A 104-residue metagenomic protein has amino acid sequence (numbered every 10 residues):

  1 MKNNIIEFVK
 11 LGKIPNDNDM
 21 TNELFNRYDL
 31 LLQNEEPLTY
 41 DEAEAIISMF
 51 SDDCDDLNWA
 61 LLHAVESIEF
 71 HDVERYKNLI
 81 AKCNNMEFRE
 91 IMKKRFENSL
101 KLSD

Functional and structural regions predicted by a protein language model:
M1-Q33: Short terminal alpha-helical segments
K2-L11, P37-S48, N58, F70-A81 (+1 more regions): Amphipathic alpha-helical scaffolding segments comprising HEAT/armadillo-like alpha-solenoid repeats
K13-D17, S48-D53, A81-E87: Solenoid-like repeat scaffolds
D17-M20, L62, K77-I80, M92: Generic alpha-helix signal with a bias toward terminal, lower-confidence helices and secondary-structure junctions
E23-P37, S48-M49, N58-F70, R89-L102: Structural detector for internal amphipathic alpha-helices that build alpha-solenoid repeat scaffolds
